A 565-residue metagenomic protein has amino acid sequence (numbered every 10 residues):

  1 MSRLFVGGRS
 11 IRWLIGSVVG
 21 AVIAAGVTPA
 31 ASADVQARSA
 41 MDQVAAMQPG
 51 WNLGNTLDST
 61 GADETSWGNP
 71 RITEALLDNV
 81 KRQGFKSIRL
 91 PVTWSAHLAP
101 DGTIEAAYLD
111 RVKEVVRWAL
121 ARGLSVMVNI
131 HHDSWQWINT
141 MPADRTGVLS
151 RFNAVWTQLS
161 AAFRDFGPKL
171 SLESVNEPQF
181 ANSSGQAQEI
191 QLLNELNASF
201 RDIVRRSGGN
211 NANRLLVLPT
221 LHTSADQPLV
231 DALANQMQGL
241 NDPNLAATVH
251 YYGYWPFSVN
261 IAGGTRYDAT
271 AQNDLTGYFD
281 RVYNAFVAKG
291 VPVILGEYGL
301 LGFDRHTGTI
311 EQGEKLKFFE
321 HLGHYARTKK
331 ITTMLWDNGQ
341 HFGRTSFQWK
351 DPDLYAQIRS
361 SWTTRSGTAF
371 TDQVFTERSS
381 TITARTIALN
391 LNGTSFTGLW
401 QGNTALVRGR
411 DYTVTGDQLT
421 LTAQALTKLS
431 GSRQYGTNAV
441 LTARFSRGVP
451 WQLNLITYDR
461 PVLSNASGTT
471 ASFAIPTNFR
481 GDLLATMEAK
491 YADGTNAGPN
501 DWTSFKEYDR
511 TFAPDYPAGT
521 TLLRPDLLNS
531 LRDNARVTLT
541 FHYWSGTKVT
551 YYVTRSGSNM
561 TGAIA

Functional and structural regions predicted by a protein language model:
M1-D34: Secretory targeting and sorting signals
A31-S87, G102: N-terminal carbohydrate-binding accessory modules
L53-I72, P100-I104, A143-D144, P256-Q272: Acidic/histidine-rich helix-loop elements that form or flank divalent-metal/phosphate-binding sites at the catalytic
G68-S87, L98, T103-I130, I138-S174 (+1 more regions): An active-site-proximal structural segment forming one wall of the substrate-binding cleft that immediately precedes
S150-G263, R281-L301, K329: Active-site region of glycoside hydrolase catalytic domains
Q227-A234, P243, G253-N273, L301-G339: Non-catalytic scaffold segments within catalytic domains of secreted glycoside hydrolases
H306-T404, R410-Q418, R433-Q452, R460-N465 (+2 more regions): Aromatic-rich peripheral "rim/lid" segments of glycoside hydrolase catalytic domains that contact and position glycan
L391-L406, T413-V414, R480-P514: Change to "...patches in solvent-exposed regions of secreted, membrane-anchored, or virion-exposed structural
